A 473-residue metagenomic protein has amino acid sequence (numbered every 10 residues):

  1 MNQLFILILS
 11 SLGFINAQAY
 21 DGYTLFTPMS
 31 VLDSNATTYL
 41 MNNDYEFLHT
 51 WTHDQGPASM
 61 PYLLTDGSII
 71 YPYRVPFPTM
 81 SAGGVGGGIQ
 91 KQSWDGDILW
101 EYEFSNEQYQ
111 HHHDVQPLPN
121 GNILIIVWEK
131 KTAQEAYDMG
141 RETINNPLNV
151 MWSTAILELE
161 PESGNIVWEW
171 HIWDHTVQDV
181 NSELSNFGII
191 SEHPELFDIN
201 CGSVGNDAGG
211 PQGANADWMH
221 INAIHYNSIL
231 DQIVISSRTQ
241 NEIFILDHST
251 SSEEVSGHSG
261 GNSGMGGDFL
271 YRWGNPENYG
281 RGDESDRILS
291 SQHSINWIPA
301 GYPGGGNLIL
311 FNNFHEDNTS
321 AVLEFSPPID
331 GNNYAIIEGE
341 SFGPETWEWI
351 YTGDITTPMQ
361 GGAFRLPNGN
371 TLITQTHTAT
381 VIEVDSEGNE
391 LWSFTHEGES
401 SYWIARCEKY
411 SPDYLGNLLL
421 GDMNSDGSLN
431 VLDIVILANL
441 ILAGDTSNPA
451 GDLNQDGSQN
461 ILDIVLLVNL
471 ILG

Functional and structural regions predicted by a protein language model:
Q3-I15: Sec-dependent N-terminal signal peptides
L4-L7, W94, E162, M265 (+3 more regions): Short, functionally important structural connectors and interaction interfaces within domains
N16-L418: Histidine-/acidic-rich catalytic cores in large beta-rich domains
G416-G473: Cellulosome-associated attachment modules in secreted, modular CAZymes
